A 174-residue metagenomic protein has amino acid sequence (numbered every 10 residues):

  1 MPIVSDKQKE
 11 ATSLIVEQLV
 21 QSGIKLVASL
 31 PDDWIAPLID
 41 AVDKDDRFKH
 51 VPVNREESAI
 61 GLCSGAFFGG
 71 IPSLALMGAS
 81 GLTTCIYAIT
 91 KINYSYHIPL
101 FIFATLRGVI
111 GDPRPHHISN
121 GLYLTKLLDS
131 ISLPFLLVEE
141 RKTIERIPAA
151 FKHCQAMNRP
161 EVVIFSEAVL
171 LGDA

Functional and structural regions predicted by a protein language model:
M1-A174: Thiamine diphosphate
